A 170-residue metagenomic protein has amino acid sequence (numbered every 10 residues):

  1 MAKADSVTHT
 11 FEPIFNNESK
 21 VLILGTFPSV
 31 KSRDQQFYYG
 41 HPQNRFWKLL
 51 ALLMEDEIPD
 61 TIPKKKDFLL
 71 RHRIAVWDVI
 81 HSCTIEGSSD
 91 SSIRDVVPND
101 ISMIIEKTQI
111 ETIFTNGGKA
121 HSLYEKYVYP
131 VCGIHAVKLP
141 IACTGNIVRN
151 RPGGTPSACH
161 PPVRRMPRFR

Functional and structural regions predicted by a protein language model:
M1-K20, P42, S89-S102, E125-R170: C-terminal capping/extension of enzyme domains
K20-T26: Short, hydrophobic/glycine-enriched beta-strand segments
L24, T115-N116, T144: Short hydrophobic segments within beta-strands
P28-K31, N44-R45, H81-T84, G118-S122 (+1 more regions): Short, solvent-exposed loop/turn segments at secondary-structure junctions
K31-S92: Short, surface-exposed acidic-centric catalytic microdomains
L50, L123-Y124: Hydrophobic packing residues within well-ordered alpha-helices of enzyme cores
R71-S122: Internal catalytic-core helix/loop-beta-alpha segment that presents or stabilizes conserved functional determinants
